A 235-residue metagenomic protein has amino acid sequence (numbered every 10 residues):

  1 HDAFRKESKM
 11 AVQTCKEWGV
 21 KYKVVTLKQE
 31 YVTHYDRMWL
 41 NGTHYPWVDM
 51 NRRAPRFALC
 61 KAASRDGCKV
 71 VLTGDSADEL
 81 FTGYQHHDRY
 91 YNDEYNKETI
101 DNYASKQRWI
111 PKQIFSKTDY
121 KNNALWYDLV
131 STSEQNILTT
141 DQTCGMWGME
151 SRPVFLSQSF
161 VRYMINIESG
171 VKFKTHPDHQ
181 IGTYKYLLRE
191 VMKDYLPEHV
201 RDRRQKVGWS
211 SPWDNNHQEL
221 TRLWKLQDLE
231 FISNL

Functional and structural regions predicted by a protein language model:
F4-G42, V70, I110-P111: A conserved beta-strand->alpha-helix junction
Y31-H34, E79-G83, D88-R89, W209-S210: Short catalytic/ligand-binding loop motif for oxyanion handling, primarily in non-cytosolic enzymes, centered on
W39-G42, Q85-N92: Short secondary-structure boundary/capping segments
P46-R52: Short, flexible loop segments at the rims of nucleotide/cofactor-binding pockets, characterized by
A58-K61, G67-L72, N96-L235: Adenosyl-5′-phosphate
C68-Y84: Short acidic/histidine-rich active-site segments
